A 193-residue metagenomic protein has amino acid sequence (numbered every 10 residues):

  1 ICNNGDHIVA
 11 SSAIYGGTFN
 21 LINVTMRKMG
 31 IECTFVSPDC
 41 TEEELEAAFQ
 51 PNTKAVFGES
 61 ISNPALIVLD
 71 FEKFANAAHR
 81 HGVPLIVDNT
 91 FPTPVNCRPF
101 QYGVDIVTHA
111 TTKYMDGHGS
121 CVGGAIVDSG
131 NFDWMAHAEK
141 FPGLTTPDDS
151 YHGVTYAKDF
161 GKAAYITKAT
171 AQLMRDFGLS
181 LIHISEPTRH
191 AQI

Functional and structural regions predicted by a protein language model:
I1-T18, S37, T188: Conserved PLP-anchoring active-site segment centered on the Schiff-base-forming lysine
V9, T34, I86, V107-H109: Structural detector of well-ordered beta-strand residues that form the stable sheet scaffold of enzyme domains
Y15-G16, E42, I61-L66, P92-P94 (+1 more regions): Short, small-residue-enriched loops and turns at beta-alpha junctions that line or gate enzyme active sites
T18, L66, G117, W134 (+1 more regions): Glycine/Thr-rich phosphate-binding loops of Rossmann-like dinucleotide-binding domains
N20-K73: PLP-dependent aminotransferase-class I/II
Q50, A55, V68-I106: Catalytic PLP-binding core of fold-type I/II PLP enzymes
V104-A169, L179: Active-site PLP attachment segment
H183-I193: Residue-level detector of conserved catalytic or cofactor/ligand-binding positions in enzyme active sites
